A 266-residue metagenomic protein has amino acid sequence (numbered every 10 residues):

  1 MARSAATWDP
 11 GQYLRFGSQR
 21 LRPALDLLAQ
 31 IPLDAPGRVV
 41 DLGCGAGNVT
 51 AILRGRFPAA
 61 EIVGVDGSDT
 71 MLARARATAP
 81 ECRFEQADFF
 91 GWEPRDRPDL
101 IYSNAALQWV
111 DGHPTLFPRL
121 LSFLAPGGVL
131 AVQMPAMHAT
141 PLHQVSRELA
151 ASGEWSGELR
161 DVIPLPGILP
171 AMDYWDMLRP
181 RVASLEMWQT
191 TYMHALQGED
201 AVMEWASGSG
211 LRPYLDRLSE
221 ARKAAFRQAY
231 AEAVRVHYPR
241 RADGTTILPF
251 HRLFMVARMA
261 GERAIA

Functional and structural regions predicted by a protein language model:
M1-G37, N48-I52, M71-R74: Conserved class I S-adenosyl-L-methionine
R38, G128-V129: Short glycine-centered segments of the SAM/dcSAM-binding site in methyltransferase folds
R38-P94, T115: Class I SAM-dependent methyltransferase SAM/SAH-binding core
A46-N48, V162, P166-A266: Conserved Class I S-adenosyl-L-methionine
Y102: A conserved beta-strand element that flanks and buttresses the S-adenosyl-L-methionine
A105-A106: Short catalytic micro-motifs in class I SAM-dependent methyltransferases
V110-D111, L124-P126: Helix-to-beta-strand junctions that scaffold the AdoMet/dcAdoMet cofactor pocket in Class I SAM-dependent enzymes
P114, L121, V129-Q197: Conserved catalytic/acceptor-binding region of the Class I
